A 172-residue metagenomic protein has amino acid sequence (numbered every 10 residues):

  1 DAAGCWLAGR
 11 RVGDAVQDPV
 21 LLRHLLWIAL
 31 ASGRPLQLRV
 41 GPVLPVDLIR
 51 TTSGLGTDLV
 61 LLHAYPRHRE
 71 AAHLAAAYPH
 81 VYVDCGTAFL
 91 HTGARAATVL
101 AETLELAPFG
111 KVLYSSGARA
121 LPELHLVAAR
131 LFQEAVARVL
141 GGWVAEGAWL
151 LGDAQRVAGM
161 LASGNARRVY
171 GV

Functional and structural regions predicted by a protein language model:
D1-L61, Y65-V81, R95-L113, E134: Histidine/acidic residue-rich metal-binding segments in metalloenzymes
R39, V83, G117, A166: Divalent metal-coordination and catalytic microenvironments
G41, Y65, A88-F89, R119: Catalytic metal-binding/acid-base residues of hydrolase active sites
Y82-G93: His/Asp/Glu-enriched short active-site or ligand-binding loop at hydrolase and phosphoryl-transfer sites
G86-A88, S115-R119, A137: Short, loop-centered acidic/histidine patches that primarily coordinate divalent metals
F109-K111, L126-V172: Mid-to-C-terminal alpha-helical segments outside catalytic/metal-binding sites
L121-H125: Short active-site-adjacent structural elements
